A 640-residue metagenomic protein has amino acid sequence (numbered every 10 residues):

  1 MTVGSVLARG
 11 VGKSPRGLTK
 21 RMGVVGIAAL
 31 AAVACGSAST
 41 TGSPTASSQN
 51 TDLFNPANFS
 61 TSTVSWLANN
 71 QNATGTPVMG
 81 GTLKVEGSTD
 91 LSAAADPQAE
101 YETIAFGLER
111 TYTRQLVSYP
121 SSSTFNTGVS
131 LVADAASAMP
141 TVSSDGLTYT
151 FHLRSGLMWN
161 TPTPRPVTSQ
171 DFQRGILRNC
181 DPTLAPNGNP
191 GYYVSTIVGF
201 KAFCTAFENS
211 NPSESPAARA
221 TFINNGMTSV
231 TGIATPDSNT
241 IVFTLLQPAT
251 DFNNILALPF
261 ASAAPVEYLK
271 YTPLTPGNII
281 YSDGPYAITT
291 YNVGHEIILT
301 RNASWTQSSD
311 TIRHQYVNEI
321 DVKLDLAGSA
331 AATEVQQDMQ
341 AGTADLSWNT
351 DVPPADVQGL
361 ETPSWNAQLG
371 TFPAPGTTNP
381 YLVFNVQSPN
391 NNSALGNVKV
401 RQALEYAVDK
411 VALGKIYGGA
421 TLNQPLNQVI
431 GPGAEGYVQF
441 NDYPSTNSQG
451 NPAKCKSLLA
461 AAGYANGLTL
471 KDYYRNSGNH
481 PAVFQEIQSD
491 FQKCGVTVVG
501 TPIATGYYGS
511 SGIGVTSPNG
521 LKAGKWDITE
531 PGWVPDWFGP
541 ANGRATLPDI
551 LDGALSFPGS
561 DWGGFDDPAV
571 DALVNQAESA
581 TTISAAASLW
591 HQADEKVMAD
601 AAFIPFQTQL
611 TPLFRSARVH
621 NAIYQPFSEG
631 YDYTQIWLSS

Functional and structural regions predicted by a protein language model:
S47-S48, L613-S640: Long beta-strand-rich cores associated with HINT superfamily self-processing modules
S65-N69, G81-S144, Y281: N-terminal lobe/hinge region of extracytoplasmic solute-binding protein
N69-T76, I233-A234, Q402, Y406 (+5 more regions): Extracytoplasmic/peripheral linker and loop segments enriched in polar/acidic and small residues with frequent Thr/Pro
A95, N391-E435, A482-V483, K596-P605: Periplasmic-binding protein-like
P120-T124, S210-T240, T244-Q315, E319-D321 (+2 more regions): Gly/Pro-rich hinge or "lid" segments in bacterial periplasmic/extracellular proteins
S137-F203, V242, K323, T333-D338 (+1 more regions): Aromatic- and charge-enriched surface segment that lines or borders ligand/interaction sites
S210, T289-T300, S309, K323-N391 (+1 more regions): Extracellular/periplasmic solute-recognition and catalytic clefts
Y286, N391, T421-A461, N476-A482: Structural transition elements
